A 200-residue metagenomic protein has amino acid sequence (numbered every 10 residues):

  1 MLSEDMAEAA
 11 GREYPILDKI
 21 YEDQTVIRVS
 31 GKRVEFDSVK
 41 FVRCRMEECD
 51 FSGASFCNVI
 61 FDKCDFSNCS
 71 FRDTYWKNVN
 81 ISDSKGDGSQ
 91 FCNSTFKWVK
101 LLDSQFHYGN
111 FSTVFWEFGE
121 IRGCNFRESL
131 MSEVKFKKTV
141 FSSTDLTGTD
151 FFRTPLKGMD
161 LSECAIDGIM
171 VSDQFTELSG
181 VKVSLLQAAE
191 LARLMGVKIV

Functional and structural regions predicted by a protein language model:
M1-V200: Tandem repeat scaffolds
